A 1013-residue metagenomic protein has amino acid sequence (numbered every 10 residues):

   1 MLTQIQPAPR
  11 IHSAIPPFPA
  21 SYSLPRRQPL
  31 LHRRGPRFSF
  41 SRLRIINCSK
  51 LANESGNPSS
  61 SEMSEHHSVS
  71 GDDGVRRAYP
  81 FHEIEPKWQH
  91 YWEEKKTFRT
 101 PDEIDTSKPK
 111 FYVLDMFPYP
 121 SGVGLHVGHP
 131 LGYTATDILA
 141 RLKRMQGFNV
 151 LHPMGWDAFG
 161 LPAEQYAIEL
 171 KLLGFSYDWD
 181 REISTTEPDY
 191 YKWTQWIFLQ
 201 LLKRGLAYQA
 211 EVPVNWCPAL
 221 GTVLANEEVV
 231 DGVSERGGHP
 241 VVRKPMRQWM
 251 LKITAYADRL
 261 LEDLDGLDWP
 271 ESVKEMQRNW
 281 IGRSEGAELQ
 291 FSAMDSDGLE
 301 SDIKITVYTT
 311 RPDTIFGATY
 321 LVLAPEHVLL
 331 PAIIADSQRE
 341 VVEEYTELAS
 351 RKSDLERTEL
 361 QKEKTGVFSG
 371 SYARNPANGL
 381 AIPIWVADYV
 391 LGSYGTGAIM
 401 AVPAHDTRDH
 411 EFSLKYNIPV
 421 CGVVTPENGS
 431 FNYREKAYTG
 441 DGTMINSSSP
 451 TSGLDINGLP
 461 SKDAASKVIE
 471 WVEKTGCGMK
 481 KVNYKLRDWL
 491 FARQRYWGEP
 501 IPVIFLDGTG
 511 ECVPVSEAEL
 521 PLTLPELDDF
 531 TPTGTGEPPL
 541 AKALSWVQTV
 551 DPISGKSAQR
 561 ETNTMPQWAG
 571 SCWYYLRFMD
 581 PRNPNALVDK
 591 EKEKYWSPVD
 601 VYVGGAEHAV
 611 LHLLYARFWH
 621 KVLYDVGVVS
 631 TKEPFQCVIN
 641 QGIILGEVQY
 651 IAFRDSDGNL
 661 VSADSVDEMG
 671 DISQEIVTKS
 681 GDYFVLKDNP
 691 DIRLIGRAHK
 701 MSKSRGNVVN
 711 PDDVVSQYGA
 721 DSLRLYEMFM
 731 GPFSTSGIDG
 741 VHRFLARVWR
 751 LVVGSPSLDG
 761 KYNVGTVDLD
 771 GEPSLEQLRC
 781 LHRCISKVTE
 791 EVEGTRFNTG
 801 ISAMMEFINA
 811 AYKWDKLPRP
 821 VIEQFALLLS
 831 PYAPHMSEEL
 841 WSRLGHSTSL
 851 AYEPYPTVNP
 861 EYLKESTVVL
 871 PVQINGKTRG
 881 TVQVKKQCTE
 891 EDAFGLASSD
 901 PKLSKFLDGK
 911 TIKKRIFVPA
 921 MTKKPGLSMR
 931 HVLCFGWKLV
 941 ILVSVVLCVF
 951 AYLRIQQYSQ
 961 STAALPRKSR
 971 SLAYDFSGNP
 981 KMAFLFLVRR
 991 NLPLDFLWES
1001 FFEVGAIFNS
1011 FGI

Functional and structural regions predicted by a protein language model:
M1-K110, A324-H327, R339, N417-N428 (+9 more regions): Basic, alpha-helical terminal appendages of large translation-related enzymes
I45-V69, D73, A78, P86-K87 (+11 more regions): Residue patterns forming the tRNA-binding/recognition surfaces of aminoacyl-tRNA synthetases and related DALR
R76, G286-E288, T425, Y433-E470 (+8 more regions): Long, charged, mostly alpha-helical binding arms that flank functional sites
D102-E164, T185-I197, V307-T310, T314 (+2 more regions): N-terminal catalytic cores of NTP/NDP-binding nucleotidyl/phosphoryl-transfer enzymes
T136-D137, N149, H327-Y438, P860: Catalytic alpha/beta core of large soluble enzyme barrels
I197-L199, K203-C217, S292, T309 (+7 more regions): Helix-rich, typically C-terminal accessory recognition domains appended to large enzymatic cores
I253-S284, A318, A324-F368, A518-V547 (+1 more regions): Amphipathic alpha-helical
G926-L965: N-terminal signal-anchor transmembrane helix specifying type II single-pass membrane topology of secretory-pathway
